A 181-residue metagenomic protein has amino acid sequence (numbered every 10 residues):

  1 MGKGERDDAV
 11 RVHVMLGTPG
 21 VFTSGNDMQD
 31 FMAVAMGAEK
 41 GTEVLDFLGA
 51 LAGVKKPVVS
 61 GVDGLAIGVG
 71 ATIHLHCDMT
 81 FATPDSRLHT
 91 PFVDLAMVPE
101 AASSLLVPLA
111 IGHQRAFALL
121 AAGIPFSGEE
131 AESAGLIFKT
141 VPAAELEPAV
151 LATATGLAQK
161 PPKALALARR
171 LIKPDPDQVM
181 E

Functional and structural regions predicted by a protein language model:
G2, R6-A9, L16-G53, A66 (+1 more regions): Glycine- (often His-adjacent) and acidic-residue-rich active-site loop that binds/positions the CoA thioester
G2-K3, G20, F81-S86, I137-E181: C-terminal long alpha-helix characteristic of the crotonase
M15, D27, P57, H74 (+3 more regions): Terminal peptide-recognition signature
M28, V44, S104, H113-A116 (+2 more regions): A general structural signal for well-ordered alpha-helical segments in protein cores
F47-G53, G61, I67-A121, A134 (+2 more regions): CoA-thioester-processing core
G64, M79, A118, A122-I124 (+4 more regions): Well-ordered beta-strand positions
P84, H113-F117, F126-S133, K160-A166: Short, structured loop/turn "capping" segments at alpha-beta junctions
